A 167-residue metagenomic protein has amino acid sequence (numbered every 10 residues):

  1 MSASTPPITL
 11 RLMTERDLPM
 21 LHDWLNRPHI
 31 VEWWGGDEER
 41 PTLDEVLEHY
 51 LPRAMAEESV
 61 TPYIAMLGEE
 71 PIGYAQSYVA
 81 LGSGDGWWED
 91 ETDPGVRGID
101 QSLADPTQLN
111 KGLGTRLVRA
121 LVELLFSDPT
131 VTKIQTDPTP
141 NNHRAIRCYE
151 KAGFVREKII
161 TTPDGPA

Functional and structural regions predicted by a protein language model:
I8-D23: A short beta-loop-alpha structural element at the N-terminal edge of CoA-dependent acyl/N-acetyltransferase catalytic
I30-Y50: Conserved GNAT-fold acetyl-CoA-binding loop/helix
E45-Q108, L124: Acetyl-CoA-dependent GNAT
Q108, G112-L121: Conserved acetyl-CoA pyrophosphate-binding loop and the N-cap/start of the following alpha-helix in GNAT-like
T115-R116, P140-K158: Conserved active-site alpha-helix within GNAT-family acetyltransferase domains
V118-F126, E150: A conserved short alpha-helix in the GNAT/GCN5 acetyltransferase fold that borders and helps form the acetyl-CoA
L125-D137: Conserved GNAT acetyl-CoA-binding A-motif
Q135-I146, T162-P166: Conserved beta-strand-loop-alpha-helix junction that forms the acyl-donor binding cleft
